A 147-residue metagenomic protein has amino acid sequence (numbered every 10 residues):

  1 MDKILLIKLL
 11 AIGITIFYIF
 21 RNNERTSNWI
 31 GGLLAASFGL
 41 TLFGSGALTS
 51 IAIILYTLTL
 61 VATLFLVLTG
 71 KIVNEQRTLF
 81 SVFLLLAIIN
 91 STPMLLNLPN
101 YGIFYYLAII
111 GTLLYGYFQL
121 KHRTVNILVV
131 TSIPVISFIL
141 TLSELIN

Functional and structural regions predicted by a protein language model:
M1-L6, N22-N28, G39-L55, K71-T78 (+3 more regions): Membrane-helix interface and helix-disruption motif detector
L10, W29-G32: Polytopic transmembrane helical bundles with strong interfacial aromatic enrichment
G13-F17, L33-F43, L85-M94, I139: Membrane-embedded alpha-helical segments in integral membrane proteins
I14-F17, S37-F38, T57-V67, L107-F118: Alpha-helical transmembrane segments and their membrane-interface exit regions
T49-L68, T131-P134: Repeat-associated, polar segments at repeat-unit boundaries in modular proteins
V82-N90, G102-Q119, I136: Hydrophobic alpha-helical membrane segments
I127-N147: Final/C-terminal transmembrane alpha-helix of multipass membrane proteins
